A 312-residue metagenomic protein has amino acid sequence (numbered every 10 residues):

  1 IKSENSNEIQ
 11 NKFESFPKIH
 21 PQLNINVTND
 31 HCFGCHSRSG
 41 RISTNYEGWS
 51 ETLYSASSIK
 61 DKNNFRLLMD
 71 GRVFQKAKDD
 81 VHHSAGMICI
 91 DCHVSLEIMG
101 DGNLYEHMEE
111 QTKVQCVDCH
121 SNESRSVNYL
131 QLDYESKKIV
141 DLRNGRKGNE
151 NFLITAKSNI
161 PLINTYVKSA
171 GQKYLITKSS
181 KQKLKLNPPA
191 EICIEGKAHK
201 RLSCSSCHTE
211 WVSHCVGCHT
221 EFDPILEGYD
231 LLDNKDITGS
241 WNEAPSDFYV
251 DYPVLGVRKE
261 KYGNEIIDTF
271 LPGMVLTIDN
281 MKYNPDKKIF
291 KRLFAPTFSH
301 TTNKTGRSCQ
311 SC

Functional and structural regions predicted by a protein language model:
I1-S311: C-type cytochrome heme-c attachment and multiheme electron-transfer modules
